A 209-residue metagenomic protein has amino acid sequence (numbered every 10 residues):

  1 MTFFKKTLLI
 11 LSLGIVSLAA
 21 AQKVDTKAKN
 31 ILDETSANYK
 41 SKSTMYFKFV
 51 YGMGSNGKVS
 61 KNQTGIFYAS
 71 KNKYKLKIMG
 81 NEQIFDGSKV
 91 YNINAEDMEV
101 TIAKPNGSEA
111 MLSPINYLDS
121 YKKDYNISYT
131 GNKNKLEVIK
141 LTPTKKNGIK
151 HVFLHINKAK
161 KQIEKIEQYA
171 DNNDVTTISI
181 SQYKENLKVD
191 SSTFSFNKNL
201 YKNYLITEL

Functional and structural regions predicted by a protein language model:
M1-L8: Bacterial N-terminal signal peptides that target proteins for export
T2, L18-V59, N72, K146 (+2 more regions): N-terminal leader/targeting segments and the immediate start of mature chains
L9-V16: Bacterial N-terminal signal peptides
Y51-M53, A95-E96, E167-A170: Beta-turn initiation residues at beta-strand->coil junctions
T64-M111, D171, T176: An acidic-aromatic
P105-N134: Flexible, surface-exposed loop/linker segments and immediately adjacent secondary-structure boundaries
N134-L209: Gly/Pro-enriched, hydrophobic low-complexity segments that function as extracytoplasmic propeptides/linkers
